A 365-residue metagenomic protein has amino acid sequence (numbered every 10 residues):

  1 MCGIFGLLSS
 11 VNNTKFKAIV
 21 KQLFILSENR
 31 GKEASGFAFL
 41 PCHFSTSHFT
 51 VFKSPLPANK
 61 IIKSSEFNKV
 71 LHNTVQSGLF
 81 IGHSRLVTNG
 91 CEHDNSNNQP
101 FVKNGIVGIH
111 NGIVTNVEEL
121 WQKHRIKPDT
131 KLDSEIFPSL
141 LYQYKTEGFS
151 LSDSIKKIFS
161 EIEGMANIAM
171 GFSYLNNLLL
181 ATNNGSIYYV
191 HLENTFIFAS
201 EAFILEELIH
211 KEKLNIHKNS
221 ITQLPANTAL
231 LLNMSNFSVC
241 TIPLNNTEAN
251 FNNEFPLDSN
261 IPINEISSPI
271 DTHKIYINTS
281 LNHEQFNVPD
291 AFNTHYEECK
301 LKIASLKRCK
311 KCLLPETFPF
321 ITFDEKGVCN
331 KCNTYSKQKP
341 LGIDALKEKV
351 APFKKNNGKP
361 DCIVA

Functional and structural regions predicted by a protein language model:
M1-I270, I275: Conserved short alpha-helical segments that host acidic/polar catalytic motifs at enzyme active sites
E284-E297, C312-P315: Short Cys/His-rich Zn2+-coordinating modules
H295-L306, F320-F323: Short, flexible, mixed-charge glycine/proline-rich loop motifs that serve as phosphate/nucleic-acid-contacting
C309-C312, C329-C332: Short cysteine-rich clusters marking metal-coordination/redox-active sites
T317-D324, K339-I343: Short Cys/His-rich "knuckle" micro-motifs
C332-Q338: Short Cys/His-rich micro-motifs in 6-15 aa windows
P340-K355: Long, charged amphipathic helices and adjacent flexible linkers at domain junctions
K355-A365: A phosphate-binding catalytic loop at a beta-strand-loop-alpha-helix junction that coordinates phosphoryl groups
